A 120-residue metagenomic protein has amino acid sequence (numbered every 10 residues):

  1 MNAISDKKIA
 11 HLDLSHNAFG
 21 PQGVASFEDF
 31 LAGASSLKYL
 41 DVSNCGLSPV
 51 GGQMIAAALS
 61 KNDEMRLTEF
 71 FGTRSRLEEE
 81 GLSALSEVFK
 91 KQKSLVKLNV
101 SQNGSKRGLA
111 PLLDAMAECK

Functional and structural regions predicted by a protein language model:
M1-K120: Leucine-rich tandem repeat or coiled-coil scaffolds
